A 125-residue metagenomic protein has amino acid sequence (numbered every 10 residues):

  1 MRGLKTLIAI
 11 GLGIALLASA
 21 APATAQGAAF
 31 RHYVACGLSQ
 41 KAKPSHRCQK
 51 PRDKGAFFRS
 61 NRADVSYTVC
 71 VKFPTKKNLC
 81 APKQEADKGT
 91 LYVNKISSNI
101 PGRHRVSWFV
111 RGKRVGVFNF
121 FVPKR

Functional and structural regions predicted by a protein language model:
M1-I10: Bacterial N-terminal signal peptides that target proteins for export
I14-T24: C-terminal segment of classical bacterial N-terminal signal peptides
A25-D53: Short, compositionally biased P/S/T/A/G/V-rich stretches that sit at domain boundaries
N61-S66: Short proline/glycine-enriched turn/loop motifs at strand-loop junctions of beta-rich domains
P82, R114-P123: Edge beta-strands of extracellular beta-sandwich domains
A86-N94: Aromatic sugar-binding surface patches on proteins that engage polysaccharides or sugar-phosphate polymers
K95-G102: Surface-exposed, short loops/turns at beta-strand junctions within beta-sandwich domains
H104-V106: A short tyrosine-centered beta-strand micro-motif
